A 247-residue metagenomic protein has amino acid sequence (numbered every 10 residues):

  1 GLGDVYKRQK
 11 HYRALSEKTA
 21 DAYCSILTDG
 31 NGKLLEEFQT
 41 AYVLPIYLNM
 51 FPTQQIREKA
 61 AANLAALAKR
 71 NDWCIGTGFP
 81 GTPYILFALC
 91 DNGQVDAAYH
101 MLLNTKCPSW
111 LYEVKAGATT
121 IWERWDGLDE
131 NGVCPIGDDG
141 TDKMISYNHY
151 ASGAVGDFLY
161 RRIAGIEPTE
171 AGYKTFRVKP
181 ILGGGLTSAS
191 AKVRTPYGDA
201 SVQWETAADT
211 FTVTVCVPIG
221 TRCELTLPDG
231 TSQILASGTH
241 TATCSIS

Functional and structural regions predicted by a protein language model:
G1-Y6: Short, small-residue-biased leader/transition segments that mark boundaries at the very start of proteins
A14, K18, D96-S247: Non-catalytic C-terminal accessory modules of carbohydrate-active enzymes
L15-P80, H100, N104-D139, S188: Extended glycan-interaction surfaces of carbohydrate-active proteins
A41-Y42, G81-Y84, A151-G156: Catalytic-loop motifs flanking and including active-site residues across diverse enzymes
I46, I85-L86: Conserved small-residue packing positions in alpha-helical repeats and bundles
N63, Y84, F158-R162: Alpha-helical scaffold segments in soluble metabolic enzymes
